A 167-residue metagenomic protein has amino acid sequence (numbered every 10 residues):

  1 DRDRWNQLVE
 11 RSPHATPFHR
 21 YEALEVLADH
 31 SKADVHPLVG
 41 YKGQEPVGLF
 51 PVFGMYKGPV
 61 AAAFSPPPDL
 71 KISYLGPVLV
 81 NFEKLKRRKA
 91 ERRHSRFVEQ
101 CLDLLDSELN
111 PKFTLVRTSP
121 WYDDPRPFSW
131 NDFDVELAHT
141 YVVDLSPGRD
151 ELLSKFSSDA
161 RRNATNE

Functional and structural regions predicted by a protein language model:
D1-E167: N-acyltransferase acceptor-side catalytic subdomain
